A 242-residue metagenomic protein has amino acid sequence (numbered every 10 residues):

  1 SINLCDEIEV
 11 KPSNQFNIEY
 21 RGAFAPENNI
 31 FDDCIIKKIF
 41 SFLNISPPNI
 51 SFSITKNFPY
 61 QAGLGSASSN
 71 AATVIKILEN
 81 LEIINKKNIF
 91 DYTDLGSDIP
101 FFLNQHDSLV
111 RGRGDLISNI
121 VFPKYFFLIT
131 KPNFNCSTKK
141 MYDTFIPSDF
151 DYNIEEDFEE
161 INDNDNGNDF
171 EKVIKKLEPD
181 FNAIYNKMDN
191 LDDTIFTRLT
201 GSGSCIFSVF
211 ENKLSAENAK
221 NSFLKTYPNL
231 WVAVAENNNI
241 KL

Functional and structural regions predicted by a protein language model:
S1-A62, E79-K86, F122-P123, K131: ATP-binding N-lobe of GHMP and related small-molecule kinases
I8-V10, I36-I39, A67, T130 (+3 more regions): Residue-level signal for inorganic ion chemistry
I18, F102-F196, V209-N229, A233-L242: Conserved, helical-rich catalytic subdomain that frames metal- and/or nucleotide-binding sites in enzyme alpha/beta
N44-S51, I77-L95, N212-F223: Phosphate-handling active-site elements
S53, R198-T200: Short glycine-rich phosphate-binding loop at a beta-alpha junction
A62-N88, F101: DPxDG-like acidic metal-binding loop motif
G203-I206: Conserved glycine-rich beta-strand-loop-beta hairpin in the small C-terminal domain of fold type I
